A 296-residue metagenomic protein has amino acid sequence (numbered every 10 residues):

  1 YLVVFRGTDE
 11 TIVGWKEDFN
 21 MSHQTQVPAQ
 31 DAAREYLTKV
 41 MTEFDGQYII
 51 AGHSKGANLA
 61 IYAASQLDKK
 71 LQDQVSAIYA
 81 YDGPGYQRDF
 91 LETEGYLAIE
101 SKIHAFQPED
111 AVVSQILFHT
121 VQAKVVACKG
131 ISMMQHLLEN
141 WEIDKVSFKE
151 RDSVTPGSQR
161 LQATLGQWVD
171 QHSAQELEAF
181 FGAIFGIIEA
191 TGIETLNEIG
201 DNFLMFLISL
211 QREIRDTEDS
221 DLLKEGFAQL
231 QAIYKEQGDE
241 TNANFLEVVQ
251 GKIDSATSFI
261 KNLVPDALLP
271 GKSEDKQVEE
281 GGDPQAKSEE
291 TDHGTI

Functional and structural regions predicted by a protein language model:
Y1, F5-Q47, D68-I296: Alpha/beta hydrolase fold serine-hydrolase catalytic domain that processes acyl esters and thioesters
G52-G56, A60: Gly/Ala-rich beta-loop-alpha elbow adjacent to hydrolase catalytic centers
A60-K69: Short glycine-enriched nucleophile-adjacent loop and the immediately C-terminal alpha-helix near the catalytic center
